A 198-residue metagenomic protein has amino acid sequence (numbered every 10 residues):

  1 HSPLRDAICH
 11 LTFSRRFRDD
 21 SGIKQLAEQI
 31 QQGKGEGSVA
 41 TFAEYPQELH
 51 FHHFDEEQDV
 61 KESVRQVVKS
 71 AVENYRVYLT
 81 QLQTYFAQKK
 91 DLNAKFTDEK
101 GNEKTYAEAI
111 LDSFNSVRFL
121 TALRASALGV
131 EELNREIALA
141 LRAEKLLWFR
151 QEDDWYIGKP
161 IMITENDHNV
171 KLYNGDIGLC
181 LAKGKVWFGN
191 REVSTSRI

Functional and structural regions predicted by a protein language model:
H1-I161, D167-N169: Conserved helicase motor core of P-loop NTPases
T97, K171, K185-W187: Compositionally biased, low-complexity repeat tracts
D153, E165, G175, V193-T195: C-terminal extracellular loops and terminal segments of Gram-negative outer membrane beta-barrel proteins
Y173-G184: Short beta-strand-centered aromatic/proline hotspots
G184-I198: Long insertion/accessory domains within large nucleic-acid-processing enzymes
